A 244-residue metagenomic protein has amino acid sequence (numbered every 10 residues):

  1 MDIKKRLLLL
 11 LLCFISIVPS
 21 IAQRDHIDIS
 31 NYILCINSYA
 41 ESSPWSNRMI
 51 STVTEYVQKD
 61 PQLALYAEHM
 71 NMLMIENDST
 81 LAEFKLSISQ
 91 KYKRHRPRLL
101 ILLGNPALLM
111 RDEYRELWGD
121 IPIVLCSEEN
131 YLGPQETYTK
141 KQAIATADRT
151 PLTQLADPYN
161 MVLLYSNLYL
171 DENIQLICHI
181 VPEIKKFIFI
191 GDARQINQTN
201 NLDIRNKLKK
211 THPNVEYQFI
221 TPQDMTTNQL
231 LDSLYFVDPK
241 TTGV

Functional and structural regions predicted by a protein language model:
M1-L8: Bacterial N-terminal signal peptides that target proteins for export
K4, A22-V244: Short hydrophobic alpha-helices and adjacent helix-cap/hinge residues
L9-I17: Bacterial N-terminal signal peptides
